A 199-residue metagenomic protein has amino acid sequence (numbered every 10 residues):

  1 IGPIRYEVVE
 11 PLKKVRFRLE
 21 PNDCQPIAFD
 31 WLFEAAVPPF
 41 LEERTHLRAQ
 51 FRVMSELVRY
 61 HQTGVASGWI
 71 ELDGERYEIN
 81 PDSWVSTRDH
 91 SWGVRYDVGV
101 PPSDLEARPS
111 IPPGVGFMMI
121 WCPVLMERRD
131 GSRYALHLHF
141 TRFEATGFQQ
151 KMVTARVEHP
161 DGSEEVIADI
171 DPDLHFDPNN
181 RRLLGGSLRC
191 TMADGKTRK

Functional and structural regions predicted by a protein language model:
I1-K199: Structured soluble/peripheral alpha/beta segments that form catalytic or ligand/cofactor-binding pockets
